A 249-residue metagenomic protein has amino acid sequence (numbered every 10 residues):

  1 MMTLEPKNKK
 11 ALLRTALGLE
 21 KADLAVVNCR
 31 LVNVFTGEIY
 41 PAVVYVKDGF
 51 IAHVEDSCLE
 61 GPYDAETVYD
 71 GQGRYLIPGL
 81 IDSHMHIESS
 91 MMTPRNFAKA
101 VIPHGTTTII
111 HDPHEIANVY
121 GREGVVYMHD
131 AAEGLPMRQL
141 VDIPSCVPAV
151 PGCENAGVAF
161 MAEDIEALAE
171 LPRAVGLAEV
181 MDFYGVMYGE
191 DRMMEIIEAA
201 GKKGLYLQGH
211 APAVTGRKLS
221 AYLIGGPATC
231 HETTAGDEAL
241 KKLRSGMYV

Functional and structural regions predicted by a protein language model:
M2-P78: Histidine-rich, glycine-flanked metal-binding segment
T3-T15, E20, A98-Y206, M247: Divalent-metal coordination cores built from histidine and acidic residues
C29, V44, G49, G73 (+5 more regions): Divalent metal-coordination and catalytic microenvironments
Y63-D64, L135, G225, S245: Short, structured coil segments at secondary-structure junctions
R74-F97: Di-metal (Zn2+ and/or Mg2+/Mn2+) metal-binding site signature of metallo-dependent hydrolases with the MBL/beta-CASP
D82, I87, T108-I109, T229 (+1 more regions): A short hydrophobic/small-residue beta-strand
S89-T93, Y120-E123, G157-F160, Y188-G189 (+2 more regions): Short secondary-structure boundary/capping elements
E179-V249: Active-site core of metal-dependent hydrolases
